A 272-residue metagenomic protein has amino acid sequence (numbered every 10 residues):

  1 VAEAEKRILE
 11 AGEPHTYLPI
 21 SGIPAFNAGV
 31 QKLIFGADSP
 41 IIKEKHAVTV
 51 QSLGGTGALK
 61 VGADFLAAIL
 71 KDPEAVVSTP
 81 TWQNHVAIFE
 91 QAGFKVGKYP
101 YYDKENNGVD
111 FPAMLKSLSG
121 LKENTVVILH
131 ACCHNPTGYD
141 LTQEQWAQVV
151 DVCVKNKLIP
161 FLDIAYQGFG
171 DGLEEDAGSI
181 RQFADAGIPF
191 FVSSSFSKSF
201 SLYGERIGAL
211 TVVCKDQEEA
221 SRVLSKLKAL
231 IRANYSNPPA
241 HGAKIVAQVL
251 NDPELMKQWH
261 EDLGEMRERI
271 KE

Functional and structural regions predicted by a protein language model:
A4-K155, G168-F169, G178-I180: Conserved core of the PLP fold type I
A87-E90, R232-P238, G242, R267-I270: Class I S-adenosyl-L-methionine-dependent methyltransferase catalytic core
K155-L158, A186-I188: A short helix->loop->beta-strand "cap" motif at the edges of active sites that frequently abuts
I164-A165: Conserved Walker B
L173-G187: A short alpha/beta connector and helix-capping loop motif
D185-E261: Conserved core segment of the aminotransferase class I/II
Q258-E272: Conserved PLP-binding catalytic core of the aspartate aminotransferase-like
